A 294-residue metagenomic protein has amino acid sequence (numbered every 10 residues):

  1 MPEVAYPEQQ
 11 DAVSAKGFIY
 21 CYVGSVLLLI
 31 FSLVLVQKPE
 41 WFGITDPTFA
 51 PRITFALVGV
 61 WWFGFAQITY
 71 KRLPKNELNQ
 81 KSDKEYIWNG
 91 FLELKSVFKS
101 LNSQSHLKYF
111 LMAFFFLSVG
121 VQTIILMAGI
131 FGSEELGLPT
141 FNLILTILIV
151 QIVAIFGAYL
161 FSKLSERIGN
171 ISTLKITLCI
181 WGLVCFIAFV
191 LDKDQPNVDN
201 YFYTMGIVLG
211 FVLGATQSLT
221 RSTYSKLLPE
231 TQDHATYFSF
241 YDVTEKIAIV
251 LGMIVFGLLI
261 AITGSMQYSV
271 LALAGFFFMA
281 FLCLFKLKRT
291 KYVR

Functional and structural regions predicted by a protein language model:
M1-A5, A215-P229: Intracellular juxtamembrane helix-capping segments at the cytosolic ends of symmetry-related transmembrane helices
S14-V36, D242-G252: Glycine-rich segments within core transmembrane alpha-helices of 12-TM secondary carriers
V34-V60, L258-F277: A membrane-interface helix-boundary motif in multi-pass transporters
W61-R72, T216, L251, Y268-R294: Multi-pass alpha-helical transporter architecture, strongest for 12-TM Major Facilitator/SLC carriers used
P74-L111: Juxtamembrane intracellular "pre-TM" segments in multi-pass secondary transporters
L126-T146: Short amphipathic helix-loop junctions that connect adjacent transmembrane helices in Major Facilitator Superfamily/SLC
F156-I171, I260: Helix-to-loop junctions at the C-terminal end of transmembrane segments in multipass secondary transporters
C179-P196: C-terminal ends and interior cores of transmembrane alpha-helices in multi-pass membrane transporters/permeases
